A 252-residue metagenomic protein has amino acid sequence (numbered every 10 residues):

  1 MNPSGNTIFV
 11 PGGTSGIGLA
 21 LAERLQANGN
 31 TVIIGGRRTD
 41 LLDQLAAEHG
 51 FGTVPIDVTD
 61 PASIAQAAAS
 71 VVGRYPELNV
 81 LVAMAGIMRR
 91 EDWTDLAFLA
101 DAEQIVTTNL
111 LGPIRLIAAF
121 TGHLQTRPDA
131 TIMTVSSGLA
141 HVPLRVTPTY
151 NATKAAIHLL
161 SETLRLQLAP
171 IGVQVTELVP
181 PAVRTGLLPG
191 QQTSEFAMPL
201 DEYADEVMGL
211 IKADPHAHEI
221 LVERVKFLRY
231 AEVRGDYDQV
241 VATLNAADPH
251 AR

Functional and structural regions predicted by a protein language model:
T14-S15: Conserved glycine-rich cofactor-binding loop
N28-Q44: Conserved glycine-rich Rossmann-like NAD(P)H-binding loop of the short-chain dehydrogenase/reductase
I56-Q66, L99: The beta1-alpha1 cofactor-binding region of Rossmann-like NAD(H)/NADP(H)-dependent oxidoreductases
I87-E103, V146-T149: Conserved mid-core segment of classical short-chain dehydrogenase/reductases
I117, T153: Active-site helix of classical SDR
S137: Residue(s) in the substrate-gating loop at a strand-loop-helix junction that position the organic substrate next
E177, Q192-G235: C-terminal helical subdomain
